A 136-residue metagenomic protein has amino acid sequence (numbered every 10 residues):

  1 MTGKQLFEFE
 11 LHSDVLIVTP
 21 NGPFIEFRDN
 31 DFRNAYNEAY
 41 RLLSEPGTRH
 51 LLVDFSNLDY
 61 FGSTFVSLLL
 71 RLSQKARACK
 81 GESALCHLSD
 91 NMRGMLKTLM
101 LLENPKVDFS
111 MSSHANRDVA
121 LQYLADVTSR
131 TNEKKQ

Functional and structural regions predicted by a protein language model:
M1-T2, Q136: Short, Lys/Arg-enriched, disordered terminal segments
T2-E38, F55: STAS-typified acidic loop motif
L11, F32, E45-P46, H50 (+1 more regions): Amphipathic, Lys/Arg-enriched alpha-helical "gate/interface" segment within cytosolic domains that mediates
F27, F61-S63: Residues that form or flank phosphate/diphosphate-binding pockets in enzymes that use nucleotide phosphates
